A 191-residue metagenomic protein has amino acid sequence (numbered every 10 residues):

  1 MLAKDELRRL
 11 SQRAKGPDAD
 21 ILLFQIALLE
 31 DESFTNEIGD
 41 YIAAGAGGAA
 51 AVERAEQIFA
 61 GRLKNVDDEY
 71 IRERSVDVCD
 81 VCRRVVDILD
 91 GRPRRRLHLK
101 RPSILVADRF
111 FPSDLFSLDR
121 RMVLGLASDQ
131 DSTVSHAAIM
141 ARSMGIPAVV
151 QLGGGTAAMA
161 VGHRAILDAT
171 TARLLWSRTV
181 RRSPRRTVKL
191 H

Functional and structural regions predicted by a protein language model:
M1-D87, P93: Conserved, well-structured core domains of diverse proteins
D90, L97-H191: Acidic, glycine-rich flexible loop/linker segments
